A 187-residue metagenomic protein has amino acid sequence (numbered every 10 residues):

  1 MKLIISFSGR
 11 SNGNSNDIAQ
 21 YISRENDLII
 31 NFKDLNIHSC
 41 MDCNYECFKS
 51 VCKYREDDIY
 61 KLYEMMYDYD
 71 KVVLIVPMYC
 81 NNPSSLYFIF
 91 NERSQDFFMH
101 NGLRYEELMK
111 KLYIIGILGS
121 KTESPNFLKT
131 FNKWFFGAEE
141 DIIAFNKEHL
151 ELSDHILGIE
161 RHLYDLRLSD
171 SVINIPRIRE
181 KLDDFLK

Functional and structural regions predicted by a protein language model:
M1-H100, E139-E140, E160-K187: N-terminal beta1-alpha1-beta2 submodule of the flavodoxin-like/Rossmannoid cofactor-binding fold
I5-G9, F32, I115-S120, F145-K147: Cofactor-binding loop segments of dinucleotide-utilizing enzymes, especially the Rossmann-like FAD- and NAD(P)+-binding
S11-G13, T122-P125, L152-S153: Short, charged/polar "capping" segments at the starts of alpha-helices and the immediately preceding loops
D34-S39, E148-D154: A short acidic, often aromatic-flanked loop/helix-cap motif at beta-alpha or helix-coil junctions that lines enzyme
P77, K147-E148: Flexible loop residues that form catalytic and substrate-binding hotspots at small-molecule/glycan-binding clefts
P83, Y87-S94, L108-K111, K133 (+1 more regions): Short, surface-exposed, charged/polar-biased interaction segments
L103-F145: Short, glycine-/small-residue-rich phosphate/pyrophosphate-handling segment
I143-F145, L152-D165: C-terminal helical/coil "lid" or tail adjacent to the Rossmann-like core of SAM-dependent
